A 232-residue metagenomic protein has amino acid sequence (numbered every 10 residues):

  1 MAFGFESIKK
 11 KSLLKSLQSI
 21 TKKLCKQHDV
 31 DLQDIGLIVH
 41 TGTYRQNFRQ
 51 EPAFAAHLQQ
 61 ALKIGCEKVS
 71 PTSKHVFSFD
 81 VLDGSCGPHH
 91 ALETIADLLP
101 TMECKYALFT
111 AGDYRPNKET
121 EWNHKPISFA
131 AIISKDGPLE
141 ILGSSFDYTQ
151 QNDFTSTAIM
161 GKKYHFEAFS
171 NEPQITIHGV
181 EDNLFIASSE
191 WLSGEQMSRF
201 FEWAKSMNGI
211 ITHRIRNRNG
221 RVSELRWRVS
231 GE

Functional and structural regions predicted by a protein language model:
M1-T43, Q50, A56-E67, F129-E232: Conserved "HGTGT" condensation-loop signature of ketosynthase/thiolase-family condensing enzymes that catalyze
D34-L37, S73-V76, K105: Residue-level recognition of the N-termini of beta-strands and the immediately preceding loop/turn
T41-Q46, L82-C86, A111-P116, I215-G220: Acidic, glycine-rich active-site loops and adjacent beta-strand->loop/helix elements that engage anionic groups
G42-D83, G87, E93, P100: Active-site-proximal gating segment of KS-fold condensing enzymes and close homologs
P71-T72, P100-T101, W122-K125, N217-N219: Solvent-exposed alpha-helices and their adjacent loops that cap or buttress functional pockets in soluble metabolic
S78-K105, I133, S193-N208, R226: Active-site-proximal alpha-helical scaffold in enzymes
C104-F129: Flexible, glycine-rich active-site loops centered on histidine and acidic residues that chelate a metal or position
